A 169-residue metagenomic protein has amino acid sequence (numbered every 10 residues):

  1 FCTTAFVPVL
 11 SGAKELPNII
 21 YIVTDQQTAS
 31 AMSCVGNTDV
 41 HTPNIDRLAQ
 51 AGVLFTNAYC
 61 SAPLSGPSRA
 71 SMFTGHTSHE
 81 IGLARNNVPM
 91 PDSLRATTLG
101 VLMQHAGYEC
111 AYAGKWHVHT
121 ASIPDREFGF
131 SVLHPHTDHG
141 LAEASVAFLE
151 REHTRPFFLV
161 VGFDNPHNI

Functional and structural regions predicted by a protein language model:
F1-I169: Formylglycine-dependent sulfatase
